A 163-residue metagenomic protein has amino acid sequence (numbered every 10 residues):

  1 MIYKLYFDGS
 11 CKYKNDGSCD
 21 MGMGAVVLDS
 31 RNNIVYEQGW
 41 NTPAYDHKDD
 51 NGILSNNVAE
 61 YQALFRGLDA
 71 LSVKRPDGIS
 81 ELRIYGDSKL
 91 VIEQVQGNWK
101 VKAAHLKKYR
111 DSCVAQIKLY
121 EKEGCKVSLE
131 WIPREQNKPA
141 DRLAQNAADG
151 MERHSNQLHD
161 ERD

Functional and structural regions predicted by a protein language model:
M1-V58, A70-V73: RNase H-like nuclease fold core
I2-K4, A144-A147, D163: Charged, low-complexity, intrinsically disordered terminal regions
S10-D16, F65-H154: RNase H catalytic domain
R31, Q62, L143, R162-D163: Intrinsically disordered, low-complexity regions of eukaryotic proteins
V58, Q62-R66: Short amphipathic alpha-helical face segments that pack within enzyme cores and frequently flank/anchor catalytic
S155-D163: Extended, charge-rich low-complexity interaction segments
